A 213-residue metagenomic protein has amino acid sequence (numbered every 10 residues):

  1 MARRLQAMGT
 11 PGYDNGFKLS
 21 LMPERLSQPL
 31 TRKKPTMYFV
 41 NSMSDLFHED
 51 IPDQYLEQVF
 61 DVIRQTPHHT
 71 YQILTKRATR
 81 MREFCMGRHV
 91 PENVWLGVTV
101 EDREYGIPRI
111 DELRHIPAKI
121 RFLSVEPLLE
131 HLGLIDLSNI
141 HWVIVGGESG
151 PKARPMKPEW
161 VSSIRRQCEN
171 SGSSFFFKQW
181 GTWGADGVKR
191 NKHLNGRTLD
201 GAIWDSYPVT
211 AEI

Functional and structural regions predicted by a protein language model:
M1-V94, R103-I107, L132-I140: Conserved Radical SAM active-site core
Q6, A118, L129, L134-I213: Auxiliary Fe-S-binding modules of radical SAM enzymes
V40, I73, L96, L113 (+3 more regions): Conserved, mostly hydrophobic/aromatic
M43-D45, K76-A78, T99-R103, E126-L128 (+2 more regions): Active-site beta-loop-alpha junctions enriched in small/polar residues
Q54, Q58-D61, E83, D111-H115 (+2 more regions): Alpha-helical scaffolding segments of alpha/beta enzyme cores, especially the outer helices of TIM-barrel or partial
T70, I120-F122, W142: Residues at the N-termini of beta-strands
P91-W95, P117-S124, G172: Short beta-strand/loop segments at the ligand-binding rim of alpha/beta enzyme cores
N93-E101, D200-S206: Acidic, His- and aromatic-enriched active-site or binding-groove loops in soluble protein domains that engage sugars
